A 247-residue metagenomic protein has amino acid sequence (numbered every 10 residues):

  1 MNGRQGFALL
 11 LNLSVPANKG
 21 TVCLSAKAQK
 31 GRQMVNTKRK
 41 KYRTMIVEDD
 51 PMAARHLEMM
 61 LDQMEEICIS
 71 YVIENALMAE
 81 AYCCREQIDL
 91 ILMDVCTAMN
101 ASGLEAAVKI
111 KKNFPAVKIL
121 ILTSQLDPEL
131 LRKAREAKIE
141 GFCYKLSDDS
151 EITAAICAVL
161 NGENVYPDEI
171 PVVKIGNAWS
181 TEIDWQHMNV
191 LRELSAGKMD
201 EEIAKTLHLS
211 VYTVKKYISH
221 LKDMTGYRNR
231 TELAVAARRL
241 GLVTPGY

Functional and structural regions predicted by a protein language model:
R39, P51-Y71: Two-component/phosphorelay signaling modules centered on CheY-like receiver
E48: Conserved acidic carboxylate
V72-L90: Acidic, metal-coordinating helix/loop segments flanking the phosphotransfer/catalytic sites of two-component signaling
N75, A101-E105: Acidic catalytic/metal-coordinating carboxylates
D94-C96, T123: Active-site residues of response regulator receiver
L104-A116, E136: Short amphipathic alpha-helix used as the core "switch/output" element in two-component signaling
L131-R135, E140-W185, N189, L242: Short, flexible helix-to-coil linker/hinge segments that flank and couple to helix-turn-helix
M199-E232, R239: Recognition helix of helix-turn-helix DNA-binding domains
